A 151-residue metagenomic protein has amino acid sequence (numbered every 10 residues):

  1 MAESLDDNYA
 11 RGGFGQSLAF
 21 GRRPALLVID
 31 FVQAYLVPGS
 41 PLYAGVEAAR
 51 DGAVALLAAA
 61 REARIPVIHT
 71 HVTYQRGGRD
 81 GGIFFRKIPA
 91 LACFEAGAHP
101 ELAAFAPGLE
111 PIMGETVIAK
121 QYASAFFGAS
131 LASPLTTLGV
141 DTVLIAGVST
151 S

Functional and structural regions predicted by a protein language model:
M1-I112: Active-site acidic carboxylates
P41-V46, L144-S151: Short, glycine-rich nucleotide/cofactor-binding loops
Y74-R76, A123-A125, T150-S151: Short, catalytically relevant binding-site loops at active-site mouths
F85, L131, T150: Short, flexible micro-motifs
H99-A146: Internal catalytic-core helix/loop-beta-alpha segment that presents or stabilizes conserved functional determinants
